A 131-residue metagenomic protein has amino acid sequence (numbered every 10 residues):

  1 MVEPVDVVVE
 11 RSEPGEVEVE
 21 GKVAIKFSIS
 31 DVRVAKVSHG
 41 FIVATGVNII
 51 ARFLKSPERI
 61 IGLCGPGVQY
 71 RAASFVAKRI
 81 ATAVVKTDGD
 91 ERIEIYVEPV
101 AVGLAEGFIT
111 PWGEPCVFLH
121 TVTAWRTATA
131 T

Functional and structural regions predicted by a protein language model:
V2-E10, E20-A24, S38, P57 (+1 more regions): Long protein-protein interaction modules used by eukaryotic assembly/scaffold proteins
P4-E16, L63-D88, E98-G103: Short acidic, Pro/Gly- and aromatic-enriched capping/linker segments at domain boundaries
G21-K55, Y96-A130: Short, surface-exposed, low-complexity cationic segments
F53-G65: Membrane-interacting alpha-helical segments
